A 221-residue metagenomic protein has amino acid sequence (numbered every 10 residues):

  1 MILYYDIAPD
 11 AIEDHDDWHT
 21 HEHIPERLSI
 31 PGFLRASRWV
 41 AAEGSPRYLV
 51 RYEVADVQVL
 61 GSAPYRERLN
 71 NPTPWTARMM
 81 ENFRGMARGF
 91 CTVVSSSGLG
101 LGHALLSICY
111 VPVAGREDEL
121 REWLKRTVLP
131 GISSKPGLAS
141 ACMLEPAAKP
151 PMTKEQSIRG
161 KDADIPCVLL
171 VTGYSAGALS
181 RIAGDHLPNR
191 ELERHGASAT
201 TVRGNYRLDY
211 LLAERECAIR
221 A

Functional and structural regions predicted by a protein language model:
M1-A221: Macromolecular interaction modules
